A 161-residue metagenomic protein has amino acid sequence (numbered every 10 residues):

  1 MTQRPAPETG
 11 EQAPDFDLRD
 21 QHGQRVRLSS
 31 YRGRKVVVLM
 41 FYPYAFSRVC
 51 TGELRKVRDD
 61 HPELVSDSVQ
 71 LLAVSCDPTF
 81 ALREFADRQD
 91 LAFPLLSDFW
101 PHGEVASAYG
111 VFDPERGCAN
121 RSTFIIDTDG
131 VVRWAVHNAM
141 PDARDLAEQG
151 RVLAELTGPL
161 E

Functional and structural regions predicted by a protein language model:
M1-E161: Chalcogenol-based redox active-site neighborhoods
